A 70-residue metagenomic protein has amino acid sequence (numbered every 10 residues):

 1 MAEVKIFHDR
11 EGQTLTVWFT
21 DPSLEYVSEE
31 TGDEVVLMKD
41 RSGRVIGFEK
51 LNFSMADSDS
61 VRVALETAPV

Functional and structural regions predicted by a protein language model:
M1-V70: Small, basic N-terminal interaction modules of short regulatory proteins
